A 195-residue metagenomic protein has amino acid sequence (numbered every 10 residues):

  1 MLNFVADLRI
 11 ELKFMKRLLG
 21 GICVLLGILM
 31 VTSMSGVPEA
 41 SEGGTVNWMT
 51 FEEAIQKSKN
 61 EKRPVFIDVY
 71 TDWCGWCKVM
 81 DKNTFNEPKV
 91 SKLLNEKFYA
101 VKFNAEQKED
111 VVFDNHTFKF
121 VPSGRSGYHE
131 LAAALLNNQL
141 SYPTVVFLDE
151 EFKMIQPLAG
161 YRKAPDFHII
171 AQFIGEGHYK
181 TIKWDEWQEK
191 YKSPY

Functional and structural regions predicted by a protein language model:
I22-T32: Bacterial N-terminal signal peptides
M30-G43: Bacterial Sec-dependent signal peptides at the C-terminal "C-region" and cleavage site
N47-P64, L94: A short beta-strand-turn-helix
E61-G75, A100: Short active-site neighborhood of thiol/selenol oxidoreductases, capturing the structured segment around
K78-N95: Typically the conserved alpha-helix immediately C-terminal to a functionally engaged Cys/Sec in thioredoxin-like
T117-Q139: Short, internal strand/loop/helix patches that form the active-site neighborhood or redox-interaction surface
A134, S141-L158: A short, hydrophobic beta-strand/beta-hairpin element that forms part of a small beta-sheet core
M154-Y195: Thiol-/selenol-based redox modules, centered on thioredoxin-like and closely related oxidoreductase domains
